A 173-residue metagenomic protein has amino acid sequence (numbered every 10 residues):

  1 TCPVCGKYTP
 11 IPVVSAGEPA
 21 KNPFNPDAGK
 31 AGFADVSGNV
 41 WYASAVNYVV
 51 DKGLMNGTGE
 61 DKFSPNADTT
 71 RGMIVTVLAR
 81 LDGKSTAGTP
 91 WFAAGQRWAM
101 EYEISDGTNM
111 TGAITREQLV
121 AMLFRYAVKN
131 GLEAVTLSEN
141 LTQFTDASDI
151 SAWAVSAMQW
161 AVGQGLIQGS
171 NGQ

Functional and structural regions predicted by a protein language model:
T1-C2, V46-V49: Extracellular/surface recognition and adhesion modules
T1-K21: Thrombospondin type-1
V14-A43, D51-K52, N56-Q118, Y126-A154 (+1 more regions): Feature responds to low-complexity, polar/acidic, surface-exposed segments characteristic of secreted/exported proteins
